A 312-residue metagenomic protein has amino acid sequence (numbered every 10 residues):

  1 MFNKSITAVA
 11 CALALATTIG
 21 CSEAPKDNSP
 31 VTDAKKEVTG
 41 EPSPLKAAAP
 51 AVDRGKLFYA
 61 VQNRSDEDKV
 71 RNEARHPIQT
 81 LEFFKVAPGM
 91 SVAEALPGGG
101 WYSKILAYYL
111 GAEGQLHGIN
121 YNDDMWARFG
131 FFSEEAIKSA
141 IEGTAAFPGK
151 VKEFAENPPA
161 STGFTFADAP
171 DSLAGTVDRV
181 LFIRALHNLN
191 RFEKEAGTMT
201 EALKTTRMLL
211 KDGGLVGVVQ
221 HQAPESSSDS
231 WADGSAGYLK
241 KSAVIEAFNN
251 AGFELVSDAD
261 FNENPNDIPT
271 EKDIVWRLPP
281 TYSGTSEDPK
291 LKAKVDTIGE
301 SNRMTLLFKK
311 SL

Functional and structural regions predicted by a protein language model:
T17-G20: C-terminal motif of bacterial Sec signal peptides marking the signal peptidase cleavage site
S22-A24: Bacterial signal peptide processing site
D53-A87, W101: Class I SAM-dependent methyltransferase Rossmann-like catalytic core, especially the SAM/SAH-binding loop
A87-G98, H117: Conserved class I S-adenosyl-L-methionine
A107, A196-D212: A short glycine-rich, Lys/Arg-flanked "PGG" loop and its adjoining helix->strand segment in the class I
P170-L181: A short acidic, Gly/Pro-enriched loop at the edge of an enzyme's catalytic core that lines a small-molecule cofactor
G213-H221: Conserved beta-strand signature within the Rossmann-like core of class I S-adenosyl-L-methionine
A251, K290-L312: C-terminal lobe and adjacent flexible extensions of AdoMet/dcAdoMet transferase-like proteins
